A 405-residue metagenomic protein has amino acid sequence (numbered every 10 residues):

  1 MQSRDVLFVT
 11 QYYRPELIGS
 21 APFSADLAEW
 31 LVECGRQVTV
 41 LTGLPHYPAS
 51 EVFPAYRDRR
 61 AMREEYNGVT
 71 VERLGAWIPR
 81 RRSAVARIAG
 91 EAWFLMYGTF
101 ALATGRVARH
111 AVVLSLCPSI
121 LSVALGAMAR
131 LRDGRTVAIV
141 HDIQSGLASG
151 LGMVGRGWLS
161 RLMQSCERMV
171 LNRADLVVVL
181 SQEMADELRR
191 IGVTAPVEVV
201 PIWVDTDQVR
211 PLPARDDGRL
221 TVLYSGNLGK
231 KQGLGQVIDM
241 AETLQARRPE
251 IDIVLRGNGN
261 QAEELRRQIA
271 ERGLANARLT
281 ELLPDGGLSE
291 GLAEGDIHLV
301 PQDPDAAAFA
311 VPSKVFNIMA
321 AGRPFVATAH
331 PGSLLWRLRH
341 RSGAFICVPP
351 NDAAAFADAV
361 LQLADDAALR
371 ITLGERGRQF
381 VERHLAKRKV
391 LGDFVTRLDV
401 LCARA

Functional and structural regions predicted by a protein language model:
M1-E65, L244: N-terminal subdomain of nucleotide-sugar transferases
L44, E183, V200-W203: Carbohydrate-associated surface elements
A103, L121-A124, M128-R132, G157-V177: Membrane-proximal helix-turn-helix segments that form the acceptor-binding/catalytic region of lipid-linked
R189, E198-V199, W203-R219, G233: Acidic anion/phosphate-binding donor-loop and adjacent secondary structure in glycosyltransferase catalytic cores
R215-Q232, V237-E242, V254: Conserved donor-binding/catalytic core segment of Leloir-type glycosyltransferases
R219, G257, A262-S289: Nucleotide-activated donor-binding/catalytic signature segment of Leloir-type glycosyltransferases, i.e., the conserved
Q232, P284-E290, H298-M319, P324-R337: Nucleotide-sugar-dependent
A355, Q362, L369-R383: A short, well-ordered alpha-helix in the C-terminal region of glycosyltransferases
